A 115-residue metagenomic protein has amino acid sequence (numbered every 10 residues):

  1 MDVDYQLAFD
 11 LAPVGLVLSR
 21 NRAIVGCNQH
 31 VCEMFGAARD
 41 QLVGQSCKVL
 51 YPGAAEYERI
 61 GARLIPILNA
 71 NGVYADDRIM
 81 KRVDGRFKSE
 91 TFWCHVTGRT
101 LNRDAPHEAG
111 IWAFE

Functional and structural regions predicted by a protein language model:
M1-N21, V25, Q29: Sensory modules in modular signal-transduction proteins
S19, R86-T91, H95-I111: Short loop/turn elements at sensory-signaling interfaces that couple input to output
V25, Y74, K81-V83, F87-F92: PAS-family sensory domains
V25-C27, E33, Y51: PAS-family sensory domains
V31-V43: PAS/PAS-like sensory domain cap-loop motif
Q41-A55: PAS-family sensory/regulatory domains
A54-R82: Terminal output helix/cap of sensory domains in signal transduction proteins
F114-E115: PAS-associated C-terminal
